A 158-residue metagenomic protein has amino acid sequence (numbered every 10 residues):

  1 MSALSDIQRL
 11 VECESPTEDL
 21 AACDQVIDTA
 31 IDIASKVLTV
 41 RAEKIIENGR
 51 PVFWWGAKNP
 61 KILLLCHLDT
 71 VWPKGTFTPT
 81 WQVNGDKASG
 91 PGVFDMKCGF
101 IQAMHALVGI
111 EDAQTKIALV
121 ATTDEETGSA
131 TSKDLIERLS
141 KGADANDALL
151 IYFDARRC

Functional and structural regions predicted by a protein language model:
M1-V93, D112: Acidic/His- and Gly-rich active-site-bordering loop/insert found across diverse amide/peptide-bond hydrolases
G92, M96-K97, I101-C158: Acidic/histidine-rich catalytic neighborhood of metal-dependent amide-processing enzymes
